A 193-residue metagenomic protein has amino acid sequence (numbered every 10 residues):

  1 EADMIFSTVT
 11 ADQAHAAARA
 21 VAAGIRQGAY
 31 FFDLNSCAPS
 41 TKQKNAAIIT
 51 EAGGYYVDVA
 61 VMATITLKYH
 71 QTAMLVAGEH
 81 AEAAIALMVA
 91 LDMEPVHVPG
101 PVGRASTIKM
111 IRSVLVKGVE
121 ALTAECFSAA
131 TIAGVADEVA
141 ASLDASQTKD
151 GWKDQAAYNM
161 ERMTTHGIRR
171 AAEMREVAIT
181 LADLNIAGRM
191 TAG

Functional and structural regions predicted by a protein language model:
E1, I49-T50, M88, A130 (+1 more regions): A generic structural signal for well-ordered alpha-helical segments
A2-Y56: Rossmann-fold NAD(P) dinucleotide-binding segment
M4-I5, Y55, E94, A136 (+1 more regions): Residue-level detector of anion-binding/catalytic polar loops
S7-T10, L34-N35, A73, P99-G100 (+1 more regions): Glycine- and other small-residue-rich loops at beta-strand/loop junctions that grip anionic moieties
A14, C37-K117: Rossmann-fold dinucleotide-binding core
I108-G193: Helical "substrate-binding/catalytic lid" subdomain of Rossmann-like NAD(P)-dependent dehydrogenases/reductases
